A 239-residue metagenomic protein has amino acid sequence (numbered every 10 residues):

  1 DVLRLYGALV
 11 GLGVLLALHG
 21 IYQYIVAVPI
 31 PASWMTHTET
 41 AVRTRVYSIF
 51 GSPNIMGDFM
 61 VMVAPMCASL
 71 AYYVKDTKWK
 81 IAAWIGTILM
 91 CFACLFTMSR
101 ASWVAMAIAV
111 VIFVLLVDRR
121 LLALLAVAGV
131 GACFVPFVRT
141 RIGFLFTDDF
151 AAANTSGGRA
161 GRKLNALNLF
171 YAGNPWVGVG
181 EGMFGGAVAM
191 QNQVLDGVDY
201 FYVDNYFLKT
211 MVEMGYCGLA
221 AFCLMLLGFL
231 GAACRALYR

Functional and structural regions predicted by a protein language model:
L3-V42, S48-L116, L124-F134, G231-R235 (+1 more regions): Alpha-helical transmembrane segments of multi-pass inner-membrane proteins
G7-V10, V212, F222: Internal alpha-helical transmembrane segments of multi-pass membrane proteins, especially GPCRs
A8, I49, A71, L145 (+3 more regions): Amphipathic alpha-helical segments that mediate coupling or scaffolding at interfaces
L18, Y22-A27, T97, V114-N154 (+2 more regions): A membrane-periplasm/extracellular boundary helix in multi-pass inner-membrane enzymes that assemble envelope glycans
I30, W34, F146-N165, A172-M214 (+1 more regions): Long extracytoplasmic/lumenal interhelical loops at the membrane interface of multi-pass membrane proteins
A68, A105-I108, I142-F146, A189-M190: Short acidic (Asp/Glu) and glycine-rich catalytic loops that position anionic groups and cofactors
G215-L230: Hydrophobic alpha-helical transmembrane segments
